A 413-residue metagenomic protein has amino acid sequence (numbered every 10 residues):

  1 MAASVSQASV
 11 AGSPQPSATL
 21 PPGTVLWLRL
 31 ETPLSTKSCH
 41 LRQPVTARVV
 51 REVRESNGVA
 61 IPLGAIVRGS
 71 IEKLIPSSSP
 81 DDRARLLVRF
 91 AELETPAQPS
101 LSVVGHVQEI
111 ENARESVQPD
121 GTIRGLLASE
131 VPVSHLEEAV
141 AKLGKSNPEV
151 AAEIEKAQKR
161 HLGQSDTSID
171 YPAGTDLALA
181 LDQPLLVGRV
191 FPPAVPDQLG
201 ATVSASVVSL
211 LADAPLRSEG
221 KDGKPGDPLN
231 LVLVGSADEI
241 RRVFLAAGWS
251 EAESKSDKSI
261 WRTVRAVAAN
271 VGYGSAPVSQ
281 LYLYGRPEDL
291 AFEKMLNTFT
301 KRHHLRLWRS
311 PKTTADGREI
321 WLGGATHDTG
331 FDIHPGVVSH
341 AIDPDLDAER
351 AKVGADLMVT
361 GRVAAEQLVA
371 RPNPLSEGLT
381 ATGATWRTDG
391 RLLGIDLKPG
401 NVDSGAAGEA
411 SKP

Functional and structural regions predicted by a protein language model:
S9-P193, E253, R262: Contiguous beta-sheet cores, especially beta-hairpins with glycine/small-residue-rich turns and Gly-(small hydrophobic)
C39-H40, S165-S168, P172, L231-D238 (+1 more regions): Soluble non-cytosolic domains of exported or imported proteins
N57, T167, P225-L233, P335-P344: Second-shell loop/turn segments in exported
A194-D222: Compositionally biased P/S/T/G-rich terminal and signal peptide-adjacent segments that lie outside catalytic cores
D213-V243: Terminal, regulation- and interaction-focused segments at domain boundaries
G226, D238-T263: Non-catalytic interaction/regulatory modules that flank or connect domains
D257-A410: A cross-kingdom signal targeting lumenal/periplasmic-facing segments of multi-pass membrane and secretory-pathway
